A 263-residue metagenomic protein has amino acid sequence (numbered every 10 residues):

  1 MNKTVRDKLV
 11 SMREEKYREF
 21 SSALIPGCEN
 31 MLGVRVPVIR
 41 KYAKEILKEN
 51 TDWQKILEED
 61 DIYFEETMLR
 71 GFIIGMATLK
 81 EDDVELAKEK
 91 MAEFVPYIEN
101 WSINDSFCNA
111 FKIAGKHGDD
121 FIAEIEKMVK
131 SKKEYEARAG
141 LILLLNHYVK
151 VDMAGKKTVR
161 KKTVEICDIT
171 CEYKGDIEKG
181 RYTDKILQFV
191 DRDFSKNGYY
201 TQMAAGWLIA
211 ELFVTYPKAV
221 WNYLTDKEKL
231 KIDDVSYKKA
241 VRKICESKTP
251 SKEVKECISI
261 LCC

Functional and structural regions predicted by a protein language model:
M1-C263: Alpha-helical scaffold domains
